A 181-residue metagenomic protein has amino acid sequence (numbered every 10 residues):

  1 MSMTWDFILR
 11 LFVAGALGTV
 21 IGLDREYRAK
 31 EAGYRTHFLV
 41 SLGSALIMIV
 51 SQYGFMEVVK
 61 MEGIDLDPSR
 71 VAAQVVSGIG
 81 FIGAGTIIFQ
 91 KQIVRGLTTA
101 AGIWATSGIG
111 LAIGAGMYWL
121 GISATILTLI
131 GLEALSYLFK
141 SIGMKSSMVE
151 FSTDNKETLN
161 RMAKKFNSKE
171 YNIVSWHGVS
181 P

Functional and structural regions predicted by a protein language model:
M1-G63: Alpha-helical transmembrane segments and their membrane-interface boundaries that form or gate the permeation pathway
T19-K30, I82-V94, Y137: C-terminal ends of transmembrane helices
Y27-V40, I64-V76, Q90-W104: Short, non-helical or kinked segments that cap or interrupt transmembrane helices
L39-I49, A101-G114: Small-residue-rich segments of transmembrane alpha-helices in multi-pass membrane proteins, especially helix faces
Q52-Y53, A72-I82: Ligand-binding beta-strand-loop-alpha-helix segment within the catalytic cores of soluble metabolic enzymes
F81-G83, G102-G110, T128, L132: Hydrophobic, membrane-inserted alpha-helices
T86-I88, I109-G116, L132, S136: Hydrophobic alpha-helical transmembrane segments
A100, M117-V179: Canonical alpha-helical transmembrane segment with a positive-inside/aromatic-interface signature
